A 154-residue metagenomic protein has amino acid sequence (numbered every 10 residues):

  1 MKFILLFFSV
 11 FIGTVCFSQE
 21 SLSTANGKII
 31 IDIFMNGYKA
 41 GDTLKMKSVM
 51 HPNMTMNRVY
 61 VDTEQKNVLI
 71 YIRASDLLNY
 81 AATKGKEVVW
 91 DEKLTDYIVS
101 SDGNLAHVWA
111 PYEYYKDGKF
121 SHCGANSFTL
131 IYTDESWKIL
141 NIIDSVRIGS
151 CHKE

Functional and structural regions predicted by a protein language model:
M1-S23: Bacterial Sec-dependent N-terminal signal peptides
C16-L44, S48: Short, low-complexity N-terminal intrinsically disordered segments enriched in polar/charged residues
D32-N36, M50-E64: Short, solvent-exposed secondary-structure junction/capping segments
F34, M46, M54, V108 (+1 more regions): Hydrophobic pocket/interface hotspot
M50-P52, Y60, A110-Y112, N126 (+1 more regions): A mature extracytoplasmic/lumenal domain signature
V68, G118-S121, G149-E154: A short, polar/proline- and glycine-enriched secondary-structure boundary/capping micro-motif
L69-D117: Surface-exposed, charged secondary-structure patches
C123-S150: Short beta-strand edge/turn micro-motifs at domain boundaries
